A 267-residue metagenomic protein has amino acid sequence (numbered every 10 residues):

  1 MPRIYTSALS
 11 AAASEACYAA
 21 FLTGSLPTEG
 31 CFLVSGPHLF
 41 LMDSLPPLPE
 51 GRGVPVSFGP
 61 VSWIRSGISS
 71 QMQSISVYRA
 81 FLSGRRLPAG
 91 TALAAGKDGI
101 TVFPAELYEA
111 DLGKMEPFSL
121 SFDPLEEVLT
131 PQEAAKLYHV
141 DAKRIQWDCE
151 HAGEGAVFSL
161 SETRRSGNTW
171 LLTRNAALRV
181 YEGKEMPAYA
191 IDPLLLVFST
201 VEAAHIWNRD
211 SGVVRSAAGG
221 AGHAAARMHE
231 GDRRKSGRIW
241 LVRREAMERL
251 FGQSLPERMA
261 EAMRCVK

Functional and structural regions predicted by a protein language model:
P2-A20, G51-A80, F118-D148, I191-A217: Polyanion-binding surface elements
P2-T6, G59, G96-F103, E126-L129 (+3 more regions): Short, exposed beta-strand "edge-strand" segments with a Pro/Gly-rich flavor and a Y/T-containing core
I4-A8, C31, P37, P60 (+9 more regions): Extended, non-core accessory segments
S10, G51-V61, A94, F158-R164 (+3 more regions): A signal for specific C-terminal beta-sheet/loop modules enriched in small/flexible residues with GP/PG/PP motifs
C17, A95, D111, L137 (+3 more regions): A structural signal for short hydrophobic/aromatic patches embedded in well-ordered alpha helices
C17-V34, H38, Q71-G99, H139-L171 (+1 more regions): Major-groove DNA-recognition helix of helix-turn-helix-type DNA-binding domains
L45-G51, V56, G99-S121, N168-F198 (+1 more regions): A short, Lys/Arg-enriched interface patch at domain edges and termini
